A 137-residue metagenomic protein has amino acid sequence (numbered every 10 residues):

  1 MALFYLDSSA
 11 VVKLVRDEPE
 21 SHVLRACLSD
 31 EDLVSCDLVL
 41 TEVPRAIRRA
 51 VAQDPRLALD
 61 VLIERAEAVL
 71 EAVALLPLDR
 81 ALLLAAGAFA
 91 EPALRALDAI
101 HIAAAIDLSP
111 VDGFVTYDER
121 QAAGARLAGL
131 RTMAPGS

Functional and structural regions predicted by a protein language model:
M1-L3, A103-S137: Acidic, PIN/NYN-like endoribonuclease modules and their adjacent C-terminal/linker elements
M1-V39, V51-I63, A128-L130, S137: Short, well-structured N-terminal submotif of metal-dependent ribonuclease cores
L6, S35, P77, A96-A99 (+1 more regions): Short beta-strand scaffold positions
A10-V11, V39-L40, L82, H101 (+1 more regions): Alpha-helix capping/helix-boundary segments
L14-V15, A46, G124-A125: Residues that scaffold the ATP/ADP-binding catalytic core of kinase and kinase-like folds
D30-L33, E71-A74, S109-G113: Short active-site oxyanion
E64-P92, I100-I102: Acidic catalytic patch
